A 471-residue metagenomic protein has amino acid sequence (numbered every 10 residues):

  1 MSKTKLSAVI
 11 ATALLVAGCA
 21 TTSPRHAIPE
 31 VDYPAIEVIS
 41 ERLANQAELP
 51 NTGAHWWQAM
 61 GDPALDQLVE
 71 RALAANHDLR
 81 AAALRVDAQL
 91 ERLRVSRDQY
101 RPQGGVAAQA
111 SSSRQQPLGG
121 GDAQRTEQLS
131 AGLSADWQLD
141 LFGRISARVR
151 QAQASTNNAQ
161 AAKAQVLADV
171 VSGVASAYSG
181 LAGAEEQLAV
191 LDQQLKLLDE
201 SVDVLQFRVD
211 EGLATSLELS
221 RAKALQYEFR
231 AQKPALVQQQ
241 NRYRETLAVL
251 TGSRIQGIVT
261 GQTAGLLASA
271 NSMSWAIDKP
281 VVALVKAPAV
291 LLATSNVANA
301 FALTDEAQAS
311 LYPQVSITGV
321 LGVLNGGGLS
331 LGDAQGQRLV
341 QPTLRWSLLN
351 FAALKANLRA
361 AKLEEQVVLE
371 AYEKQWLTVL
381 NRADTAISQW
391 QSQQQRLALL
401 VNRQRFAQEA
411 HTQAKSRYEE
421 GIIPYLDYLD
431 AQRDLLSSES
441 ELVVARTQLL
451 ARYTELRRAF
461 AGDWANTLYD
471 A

Functional and structural regions predicted by a protein language model:
S2-A74, Q153, V237-V285, R458-A471: Terminal intrinsically disordered/low-complexity segments used for targeting and assembly
K3, I145, A154, A161-K279 (+4 more regions): Periplasmic alpha-helical coiled-coil/stalk elements that build and connect Gram-negative outer-membrane
H55, P63, L68-R71, L90 (+5 more regions): Small/polar-residue-enriched beta-strand and adjacent coil segments characteristic of outer-membrane beta-barrel
L68-V95: Post-signal peptide N-terminal segment of secreted/secretory-pathway proteins
A168, E211-L213, L377, N381 (+1 more regions): Short coil/turn linkers that connect adjacent helices within long alpha-helical scaffolds, especially alpha-solenoid
L195, Y227-G257, T378, Q393 (+1 more regions): Short segments within alpha-helical structural elements
